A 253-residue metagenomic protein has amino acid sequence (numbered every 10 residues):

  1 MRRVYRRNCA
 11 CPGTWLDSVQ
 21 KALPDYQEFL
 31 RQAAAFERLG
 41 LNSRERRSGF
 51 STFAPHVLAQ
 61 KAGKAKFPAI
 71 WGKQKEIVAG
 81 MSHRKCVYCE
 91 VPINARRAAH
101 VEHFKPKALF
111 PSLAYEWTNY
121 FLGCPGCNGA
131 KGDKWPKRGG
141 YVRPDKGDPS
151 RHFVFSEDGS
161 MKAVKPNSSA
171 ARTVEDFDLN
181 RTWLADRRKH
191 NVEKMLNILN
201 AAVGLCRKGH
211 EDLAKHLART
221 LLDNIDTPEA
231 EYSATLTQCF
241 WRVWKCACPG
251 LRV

Functional and structural regions predicted by a protein language model:
M1-V4: Intrinsically disordered, low-complexity and often Lys/Arg-enriched segments
R6-A10: Short helix-onset patch at the extreme N-terminus, typifying the N->h transition of secretory signal peptides
G13-Y88, A108-Y115: Short, charged surface segments at domain edges that flank catalytic/cofactor-binding sites
D17-P24, N119, S169-V174: Short, polar loop/linker segments at the starts of domains and inter-domain junctions
Y88-L122, K131-R151: Histidine-centered nuclease catalytic patch
G126-K208: Domain-level detector of nuclease and nuclease-like folds in predominantly extracellular/periplasmic contexts
V174-V253: C-terminal, charged low-complexity interaction regions
